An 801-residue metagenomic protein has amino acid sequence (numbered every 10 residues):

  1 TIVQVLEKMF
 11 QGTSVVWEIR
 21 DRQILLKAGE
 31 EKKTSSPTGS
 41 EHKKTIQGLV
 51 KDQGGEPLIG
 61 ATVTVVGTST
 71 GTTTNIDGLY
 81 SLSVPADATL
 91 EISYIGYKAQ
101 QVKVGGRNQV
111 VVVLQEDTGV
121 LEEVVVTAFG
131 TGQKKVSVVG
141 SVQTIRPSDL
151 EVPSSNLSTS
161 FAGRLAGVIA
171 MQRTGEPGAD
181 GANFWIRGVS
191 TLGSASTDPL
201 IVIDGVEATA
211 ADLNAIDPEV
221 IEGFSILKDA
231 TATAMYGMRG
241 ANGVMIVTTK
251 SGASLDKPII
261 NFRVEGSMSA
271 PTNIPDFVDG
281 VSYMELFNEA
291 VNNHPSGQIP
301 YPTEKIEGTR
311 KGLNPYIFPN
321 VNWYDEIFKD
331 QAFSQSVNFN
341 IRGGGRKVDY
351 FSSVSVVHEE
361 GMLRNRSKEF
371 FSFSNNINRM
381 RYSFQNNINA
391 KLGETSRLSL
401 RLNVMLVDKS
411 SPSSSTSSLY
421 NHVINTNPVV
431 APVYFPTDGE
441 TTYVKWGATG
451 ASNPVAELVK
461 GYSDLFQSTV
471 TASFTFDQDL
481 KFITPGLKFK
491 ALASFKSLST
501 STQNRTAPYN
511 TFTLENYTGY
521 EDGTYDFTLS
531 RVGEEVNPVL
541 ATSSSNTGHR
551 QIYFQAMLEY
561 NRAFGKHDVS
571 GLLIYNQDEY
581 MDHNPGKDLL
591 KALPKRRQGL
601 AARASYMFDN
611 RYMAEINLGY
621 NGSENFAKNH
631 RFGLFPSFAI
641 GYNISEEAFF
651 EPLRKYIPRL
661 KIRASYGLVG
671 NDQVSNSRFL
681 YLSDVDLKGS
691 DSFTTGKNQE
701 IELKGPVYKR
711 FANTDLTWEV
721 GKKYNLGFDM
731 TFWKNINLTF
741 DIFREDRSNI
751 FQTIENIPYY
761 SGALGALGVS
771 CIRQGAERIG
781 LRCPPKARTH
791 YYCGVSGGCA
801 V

Functional and structural regions predicted by a protein language model:
T1-F384, L398: Short, small/polar-rich motifs associated with maturation and membrane association, primarily at protein termini
R22, G55, G205, D438-T441 (+1 more regions): Detector for glycine-centered tight turns/loop "hinges" at secondary-structure junctions
R146, N156, D212, D217 (+11 more regions): Poly-acidic low-complexity segments
D198, N387-S396, R401-L406, S411-T416 (+3 more regions): Extracellular/periplasmic, surface-exposed regions of secreted and cell-surface proteins
P218, Y236, N242, F277 (+7 more regions): Hydrophobic alpha-helical segments
S296-P300, F435-G439, V455: Extracytoplasmic gating/loop element in the C-terminal half of outer-membrane beta-barrel translocons and assembly
N427-Y434: Cytochrome P450 catalytic core segment centered on helix I
Y443-W446: Alpha-helical transmembrane helix bundles of large polytopic membrane transport and channel proteins
